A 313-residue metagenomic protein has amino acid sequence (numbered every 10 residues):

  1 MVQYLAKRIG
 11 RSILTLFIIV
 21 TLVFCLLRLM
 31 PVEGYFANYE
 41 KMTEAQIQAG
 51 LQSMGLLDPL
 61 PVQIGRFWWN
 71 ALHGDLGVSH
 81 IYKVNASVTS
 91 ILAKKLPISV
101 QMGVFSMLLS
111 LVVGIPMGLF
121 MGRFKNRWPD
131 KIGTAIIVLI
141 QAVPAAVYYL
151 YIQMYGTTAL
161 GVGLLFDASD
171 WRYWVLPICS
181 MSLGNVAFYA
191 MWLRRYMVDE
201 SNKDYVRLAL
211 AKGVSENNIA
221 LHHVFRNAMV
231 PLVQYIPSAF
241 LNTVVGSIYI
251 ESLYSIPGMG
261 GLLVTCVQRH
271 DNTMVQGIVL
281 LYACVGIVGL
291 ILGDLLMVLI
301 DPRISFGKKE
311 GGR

Functional and structural regions predicted by a protein language model:
V2-Q3, L92, L96-P129, A145 (+1 more regions): Alpha-helical transmembrane segments of integral membrane proteins, especially multi-pass inner/plasma-membrane
A6-R8, I13: Hydrophobic alpha-helical segments of polytopic membrane proteins
L16-R66, G156, L160-Y173: Hydrophobic alpha-helical transmembrane segments of membrane transport/permease proteins and related membrane-embedded
T21, C25, L29, F120 (+6 more regions): Hydrophobic membrane-targeting alpha-helices
V23-M30, F67-W69, A135-L165, S182-G184: Membrane-water interface segments at the C-terminal ends of transmembrane alpha-helices in multi-pass inner-membrane
L29, A71-D75, S79, T158-A159 (+3 more regions): A short secondary-structure junction motif
F36-N38, V62, G77-I81, Y148-L150 (+5 more regions): Short, hydrophobic secondary-structure boundary micro-motifs
L57-V113: An internal, D/E-rich "acidic patch" concept
